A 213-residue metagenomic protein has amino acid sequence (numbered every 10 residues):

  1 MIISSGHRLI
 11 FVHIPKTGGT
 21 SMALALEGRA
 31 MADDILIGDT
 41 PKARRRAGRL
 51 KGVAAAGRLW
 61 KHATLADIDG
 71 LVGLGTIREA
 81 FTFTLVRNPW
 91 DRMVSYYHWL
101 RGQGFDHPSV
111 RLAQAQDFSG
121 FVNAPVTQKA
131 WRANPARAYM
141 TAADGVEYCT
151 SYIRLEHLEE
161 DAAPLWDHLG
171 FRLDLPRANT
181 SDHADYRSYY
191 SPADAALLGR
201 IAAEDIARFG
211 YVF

Functional and structural regions predicted by a protein language model:
M1-F213: Membrane-interface amphipathic segments in extracytoplasmic regions
